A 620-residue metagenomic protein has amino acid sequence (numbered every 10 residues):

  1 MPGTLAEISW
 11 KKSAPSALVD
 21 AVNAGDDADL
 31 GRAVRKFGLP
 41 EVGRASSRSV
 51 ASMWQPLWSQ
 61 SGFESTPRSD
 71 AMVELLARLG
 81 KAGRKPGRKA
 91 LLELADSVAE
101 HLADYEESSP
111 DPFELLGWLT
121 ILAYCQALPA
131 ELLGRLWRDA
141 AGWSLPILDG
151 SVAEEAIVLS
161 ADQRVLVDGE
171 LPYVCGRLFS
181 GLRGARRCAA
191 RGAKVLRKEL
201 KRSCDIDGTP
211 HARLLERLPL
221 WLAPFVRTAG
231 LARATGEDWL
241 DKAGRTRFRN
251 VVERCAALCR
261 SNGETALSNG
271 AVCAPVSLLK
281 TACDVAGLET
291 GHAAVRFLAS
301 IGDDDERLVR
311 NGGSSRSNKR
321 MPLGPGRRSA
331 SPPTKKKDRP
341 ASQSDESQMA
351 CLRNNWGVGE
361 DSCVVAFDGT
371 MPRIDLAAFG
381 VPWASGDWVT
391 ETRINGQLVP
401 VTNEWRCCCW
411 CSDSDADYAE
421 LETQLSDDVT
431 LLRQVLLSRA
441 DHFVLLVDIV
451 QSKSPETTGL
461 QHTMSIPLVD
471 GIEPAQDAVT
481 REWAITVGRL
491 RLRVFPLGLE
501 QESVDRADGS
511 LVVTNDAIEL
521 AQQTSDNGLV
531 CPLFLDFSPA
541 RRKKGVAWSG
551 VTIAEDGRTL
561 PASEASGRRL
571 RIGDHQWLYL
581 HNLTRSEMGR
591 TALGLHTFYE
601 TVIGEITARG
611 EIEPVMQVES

Functional and structural regions predicted by a protein language model:
M1-E41, L231, T235-D238, V251 (+3 more regions): Terminal, non-catalytic domain-edge segments
M1-P110, V364-A366, M371-D387, P400 (+3 more regions): Ser/Thr/Asn(+Pro)-rich, low-complexity disordered segments
G38-V252: Aromatic-lined, polymer-binding surfaces characteristic of secreted/periplasmic polysaccharide-degrading enzymes
L288-G498, N527-L529, I603-S620: Catalytic and substrate-binding regions of extracellular carbohydrate-active enzymes, especially polysaccharide lyases
V435, I518-Q523: Beta-strand-rich interaction surfaces with strong enrichment in secreted/lumenal proteins
R489-E519: Active-site/ligand-binding surface loops and adjacent short beta/alpha elements that line catalytic pockets across
T524-F537: Short Pro-Gly-centered flexible turn/kink motifs
S538-S620: Non-catalytic terminal regions with compositionally biased, polar/charged low complexity
